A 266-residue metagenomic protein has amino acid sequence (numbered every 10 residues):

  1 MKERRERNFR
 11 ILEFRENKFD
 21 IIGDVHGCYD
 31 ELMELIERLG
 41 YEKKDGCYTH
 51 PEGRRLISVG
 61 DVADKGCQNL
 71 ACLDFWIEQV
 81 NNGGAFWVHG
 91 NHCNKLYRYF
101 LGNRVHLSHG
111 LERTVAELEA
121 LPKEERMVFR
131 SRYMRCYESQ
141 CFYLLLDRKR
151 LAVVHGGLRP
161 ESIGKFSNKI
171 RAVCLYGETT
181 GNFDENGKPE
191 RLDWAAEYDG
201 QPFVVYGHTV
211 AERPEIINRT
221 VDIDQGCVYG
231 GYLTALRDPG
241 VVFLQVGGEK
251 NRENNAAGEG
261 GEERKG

Functional and structural regions predicted by a protein language model:
M1-L73: N-terminal active-site segment of His-dependent metallophosphoesterases
K2, E13-F14, A172, Y176-G266: Acidic, His/Gly-rich catalytic cores of divalent-metal-dependent hydrolytic chemistry
F14-D20, L145-A152: Beta-strand-turn-beta hairpins that frame and shape the catalytic cleft of phosphate-ester-processing enzymes
I21, L56-S58, W87-V88, A152 (+2 more regions): Residue-level marker for buried hydrophobic side chains located in beta-strands that build the well-ordered beta-sheet
D24, D61, G90-N91, T114 (+4 more regions): Divalent metal-coordination and catalytic microenvironments
G27-D30, D64-C67, C93-Y97, P160-E161 (+2 more regions): Active-site environment of divalent metal-dependent phosphoester hydrolases
H50-G53, K65-L145, K149, P160 (+2 more regions): Active-site neighborhood of divalent metal-dependent phosphoester bond hydrolases
A152-I170: Divalent-metal (often Zn2+) His-rich catalytic cores of metallo-beta-lactamase-fold enzymes
